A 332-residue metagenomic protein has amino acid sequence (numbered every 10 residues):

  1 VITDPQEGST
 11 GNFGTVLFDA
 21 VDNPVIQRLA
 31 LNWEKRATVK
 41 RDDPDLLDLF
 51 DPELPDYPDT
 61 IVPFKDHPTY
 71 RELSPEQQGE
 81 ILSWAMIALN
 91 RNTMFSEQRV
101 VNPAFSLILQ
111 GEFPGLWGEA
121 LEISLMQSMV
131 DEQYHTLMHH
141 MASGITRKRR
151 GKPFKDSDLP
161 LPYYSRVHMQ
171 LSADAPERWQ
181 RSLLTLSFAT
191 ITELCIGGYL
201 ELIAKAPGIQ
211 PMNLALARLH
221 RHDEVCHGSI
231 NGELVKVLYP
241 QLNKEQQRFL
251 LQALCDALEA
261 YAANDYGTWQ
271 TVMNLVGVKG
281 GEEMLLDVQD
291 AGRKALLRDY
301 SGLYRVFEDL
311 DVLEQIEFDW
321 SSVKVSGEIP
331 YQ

Functional and structural regions predicted by a protein language model:
V1-I123, I145-L183, P240-Q332: Terminal targeting/low-complexity segments that flank the catalytic cores of oxidoreductases
T93-V101, S128-H139, S143, A189-G197 (+1 more regions): Alpha-helical transition-metal enzyme core signature, strongest for iron centers
L107-G111, S128-D131, H135, A142-R149 (+1 more regions): Mid-sequence acidic-hydrophobic segments that form the walls of catalytic/ligand-binding cavities or oligomerization
A120-S128, L216, H220: Extended, well-ordered alpha-helical scaffold segments
P160-A215, R221: Loop-centered beta-sheet repeat module
F188, Y199-A257: Aromatic-anchored, glycine/proline-accented short structural segments that stabilize local strand-turns or short
